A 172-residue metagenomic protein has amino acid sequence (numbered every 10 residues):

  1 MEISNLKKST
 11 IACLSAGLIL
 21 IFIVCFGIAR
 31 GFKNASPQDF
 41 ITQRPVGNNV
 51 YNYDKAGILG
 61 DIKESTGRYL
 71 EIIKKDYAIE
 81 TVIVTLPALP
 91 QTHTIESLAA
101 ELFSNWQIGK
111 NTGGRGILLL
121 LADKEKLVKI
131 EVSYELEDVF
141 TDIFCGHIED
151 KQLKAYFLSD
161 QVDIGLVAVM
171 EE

Functional and structural regions predicted by a protein language model:
E2-E172: A structural boundary signal for the start of the first folded domain, especially the loop/turn and N-capping region
